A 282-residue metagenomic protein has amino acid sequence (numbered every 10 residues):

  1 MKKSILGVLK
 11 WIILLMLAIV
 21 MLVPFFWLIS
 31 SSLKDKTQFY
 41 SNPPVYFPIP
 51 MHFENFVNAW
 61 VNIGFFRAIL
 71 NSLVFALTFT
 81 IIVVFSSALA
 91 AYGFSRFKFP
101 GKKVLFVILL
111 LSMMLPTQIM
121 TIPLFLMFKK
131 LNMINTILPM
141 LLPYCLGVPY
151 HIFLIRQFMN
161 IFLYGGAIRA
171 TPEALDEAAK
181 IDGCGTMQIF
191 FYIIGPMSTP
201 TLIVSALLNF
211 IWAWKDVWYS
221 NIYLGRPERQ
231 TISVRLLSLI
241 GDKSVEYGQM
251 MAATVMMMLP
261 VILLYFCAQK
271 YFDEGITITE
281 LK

Functional and structural regions predicted by a protein language model:
K2-K282: A structural signal for multi-pass alpha-helical bundles of membrane permease subunits that mediate small-molecule
